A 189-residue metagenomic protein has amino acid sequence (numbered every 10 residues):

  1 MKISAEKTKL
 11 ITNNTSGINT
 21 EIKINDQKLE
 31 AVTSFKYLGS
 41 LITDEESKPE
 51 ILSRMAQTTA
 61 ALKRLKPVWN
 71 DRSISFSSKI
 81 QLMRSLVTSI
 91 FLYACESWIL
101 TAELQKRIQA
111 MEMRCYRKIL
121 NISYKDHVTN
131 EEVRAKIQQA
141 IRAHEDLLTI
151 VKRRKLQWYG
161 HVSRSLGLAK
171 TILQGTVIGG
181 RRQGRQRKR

Functional and structural regions predicted by a protein language model:
M1-R189: Short linear motifs embedded in intrinsically disordered, charge-biased segments
